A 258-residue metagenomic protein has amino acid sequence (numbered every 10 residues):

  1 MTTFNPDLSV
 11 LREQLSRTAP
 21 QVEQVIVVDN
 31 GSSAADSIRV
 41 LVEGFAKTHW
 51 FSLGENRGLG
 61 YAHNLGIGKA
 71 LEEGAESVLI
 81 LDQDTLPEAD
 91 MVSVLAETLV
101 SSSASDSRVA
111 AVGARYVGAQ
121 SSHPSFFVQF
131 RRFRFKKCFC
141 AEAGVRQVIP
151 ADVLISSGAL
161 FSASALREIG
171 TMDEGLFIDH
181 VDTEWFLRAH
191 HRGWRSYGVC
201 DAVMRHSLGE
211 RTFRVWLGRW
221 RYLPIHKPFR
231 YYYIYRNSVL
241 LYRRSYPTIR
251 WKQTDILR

Functional and structural regions predicted by a protein language model:
M1-P20: Short, well-formed alpha-helical segments that are part of the catalytic scaffolds of diverse glycosyltransferases
D29-I38, E55, T85-L86: A conserved acidic beta->alpha catalytic loop
L53-E73: Glycine-rich, basic loop-to-helix element that forms the pyrophosphate-binding segment of sugar-nucleotide handling
A75-L86: Short beta-strand-to-loop acidic/aromatic patch adjacent to the donor-nucleotide binding site
D90-F126: Conserved donor NDP-sugar-binding/catalytic core segment of glycosyltransferases
F130-D152: Short, flexible, basic/aromatic active-site loop/helix in glycosyltransferases
A159, A165-G170, G175-R205: A short, conserved alpha-helix in the catalytic core of glycosyltransferases
R195-R258: Active-site-adjacent helix/loop segment of glycosyltransferases that harbors family-specific signature motifs
